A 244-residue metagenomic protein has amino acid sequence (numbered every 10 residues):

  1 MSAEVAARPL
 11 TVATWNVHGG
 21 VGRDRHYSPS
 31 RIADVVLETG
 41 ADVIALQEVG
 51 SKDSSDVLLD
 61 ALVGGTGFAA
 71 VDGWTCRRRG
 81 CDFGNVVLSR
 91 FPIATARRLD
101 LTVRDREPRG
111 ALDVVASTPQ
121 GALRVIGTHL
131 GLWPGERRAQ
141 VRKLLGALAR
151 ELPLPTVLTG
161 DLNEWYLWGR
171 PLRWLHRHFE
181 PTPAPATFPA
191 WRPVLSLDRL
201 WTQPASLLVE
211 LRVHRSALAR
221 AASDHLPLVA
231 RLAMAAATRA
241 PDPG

Functional and structural regions predicted by a protein language model:
M1-V43, S54, G65, A69-G244: Active-site regions of metal-assisted phosphoester/phosphodiester hydrolases, unifying DNase/endonuclease modules
G50-S51: Membrane-proximal lumenal/periplasmic loop motifs of glycosylation machinery
V57-L62: Short Gly/Thr/Asp-enriched flexible loops that form oxyanion-binding sites at enzyme active sites
